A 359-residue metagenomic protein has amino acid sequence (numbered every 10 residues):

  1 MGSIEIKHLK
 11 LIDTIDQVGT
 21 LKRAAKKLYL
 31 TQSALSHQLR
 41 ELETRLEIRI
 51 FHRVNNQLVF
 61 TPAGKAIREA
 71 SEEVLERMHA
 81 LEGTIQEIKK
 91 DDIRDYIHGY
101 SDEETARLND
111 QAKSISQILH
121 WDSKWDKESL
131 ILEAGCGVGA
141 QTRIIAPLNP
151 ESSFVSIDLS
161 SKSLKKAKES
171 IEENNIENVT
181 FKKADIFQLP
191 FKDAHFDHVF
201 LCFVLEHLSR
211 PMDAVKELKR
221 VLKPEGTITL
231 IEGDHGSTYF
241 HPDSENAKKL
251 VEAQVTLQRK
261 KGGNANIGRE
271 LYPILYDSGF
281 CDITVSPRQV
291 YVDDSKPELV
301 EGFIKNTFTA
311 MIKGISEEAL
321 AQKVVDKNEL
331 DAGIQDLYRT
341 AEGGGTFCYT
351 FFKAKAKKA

Functional and structural regions predicted by a protein language model:
D13-Y29: Short helix-boundary/capping micro-motifs
E43-F60, G83: A short LG(V/I)-centered, amphipathic sequence patch enriched for acidic residue(s) preceding the LG motif
D95-I97, E103, S286-G344: C-terminal helical/coil "lid" or tail adjacent to the Rossmann-like core of SAM-dependent
D110-L130, I144: Conserved alpha-helix/loop element of class I SAM-dependent methyltransferases that forms part of the SAM/SAH-binding
L132, V138-Q188: Class I SAM-dependent methyltransferase SAM/SAH-binding core
F187-H198: A short acidic, Gly/Pro-enriched loop at the edge of an enzyme's catalytic core that lines a small-molecule cofactor
M212-T227: A short glycine-rich, Lys/Arg-flanked "PGG" loop and its adjoining helix->strand segment in the class I
T229-P297, N306: Conserved catalytic/acceptor-binding region of the Class I
